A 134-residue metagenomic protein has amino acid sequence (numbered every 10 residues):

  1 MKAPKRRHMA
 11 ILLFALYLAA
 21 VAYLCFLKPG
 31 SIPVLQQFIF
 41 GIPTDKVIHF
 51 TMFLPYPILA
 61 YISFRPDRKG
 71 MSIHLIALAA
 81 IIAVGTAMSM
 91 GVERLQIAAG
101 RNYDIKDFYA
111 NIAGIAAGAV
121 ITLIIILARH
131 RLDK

Functional and structural regions predicted by a protein language model:
M1-F64, I81: "…centered on the first transmembrane helix and the immediately adjacent amphipathic helix/loop
K2, H130-K134: Short, charged juxtamembrane terminal tails flanking transmembrane helices
R6-M9, K69-L78, D104-I105: Membrane-helix interface segments
F14-C25, A77-I97, I112: Small-polar-interrupted transmembrane alpha-helices in polytopic inner-membrane proteins
F26-L27, A98-A99, I125: Helix-loop junctions at the membrane-solvent interface of multi-pass transporters, primarily the C-terminal
S31-Q37, S89-A117: Interfacial helix-loop-helix junctions of multi-pass membrane proteins
K46-F50, I97, H130: Hydrophobic alpha-helical segments, especially transmembrane helices and their immediate juxtamembrane helical caps
T51-R68, I115-R129: Membrane-interfacial alpha-helical segments at the cytosolic side of multi-pass membrane proteins
